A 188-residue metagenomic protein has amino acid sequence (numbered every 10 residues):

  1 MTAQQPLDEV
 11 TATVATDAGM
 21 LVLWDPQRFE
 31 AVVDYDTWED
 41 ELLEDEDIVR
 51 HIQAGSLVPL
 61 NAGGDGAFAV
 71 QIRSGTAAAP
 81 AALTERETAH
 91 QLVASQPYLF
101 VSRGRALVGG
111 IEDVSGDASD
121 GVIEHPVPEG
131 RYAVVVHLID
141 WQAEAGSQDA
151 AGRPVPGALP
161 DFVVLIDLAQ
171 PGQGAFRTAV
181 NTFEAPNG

Functional and structural regions predicted by a protein language model:
M1-L99, A143-G188: Primarily secretory-pathway and cell-envelope proteins
Q53, V127-E129: Short, well-ordered loop/turn elements at secondary-structure boundaries
E85-D120, H125-V127: Extended, solvent-exposed segments with strong compositional bias
G130-V134: A short tyrosine-centered beta-strand micro-motif
L138-D140: Short beta-strand-plus-loop segments that form exposed binding edges in beta-rich domains
